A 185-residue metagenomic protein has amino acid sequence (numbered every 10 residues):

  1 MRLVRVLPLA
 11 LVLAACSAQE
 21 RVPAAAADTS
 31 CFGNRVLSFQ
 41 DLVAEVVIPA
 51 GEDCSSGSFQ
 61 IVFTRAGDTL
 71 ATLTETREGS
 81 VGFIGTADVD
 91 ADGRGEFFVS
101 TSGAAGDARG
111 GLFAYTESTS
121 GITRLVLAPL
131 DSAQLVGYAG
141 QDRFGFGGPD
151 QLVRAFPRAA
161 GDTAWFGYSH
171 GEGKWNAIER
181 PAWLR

Functional and structural regions predicted by a protein language model:
R2-L9: Sec-dependent signal peptide recognition, specifically the positively charged N-region followed immediately by
L11, S17-S38, G51, S120-R185: Acidic, small-residue rich beta-repeat scaffolds with periodic aromatic anchors
S17-T76: Flexible low-complexity loop/turn motifs enriched in small/helix-breaking residues
L37-V47, D90-T101, G148-R154: Acidic/hydrophobic-patterned starts of short beta strands in beta-sheet-rich repeat architectures
A44-V46, F59-F63, L73, V99 (+4 more regions): Hydrophobic beta-strand residues in large extracellular and virion-surface proteins
S55-Q60, G106-Y115, G161-F166: Structural motif
T76-A87, T101: Blade-loop segments of beta-propeller domains
A87-E117: Mid-length scaffold segments of soluble, non-membrane domains
